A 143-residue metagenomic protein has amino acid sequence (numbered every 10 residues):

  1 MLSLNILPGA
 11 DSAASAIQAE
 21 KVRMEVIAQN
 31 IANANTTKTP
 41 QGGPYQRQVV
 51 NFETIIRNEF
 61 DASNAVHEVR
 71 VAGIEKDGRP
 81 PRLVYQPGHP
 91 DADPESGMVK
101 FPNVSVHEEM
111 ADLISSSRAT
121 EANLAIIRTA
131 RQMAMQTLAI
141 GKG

Functional and structural regions predicted by a protein language model:
M1-G143: Amphipathic alpha-helical polymerization modules
